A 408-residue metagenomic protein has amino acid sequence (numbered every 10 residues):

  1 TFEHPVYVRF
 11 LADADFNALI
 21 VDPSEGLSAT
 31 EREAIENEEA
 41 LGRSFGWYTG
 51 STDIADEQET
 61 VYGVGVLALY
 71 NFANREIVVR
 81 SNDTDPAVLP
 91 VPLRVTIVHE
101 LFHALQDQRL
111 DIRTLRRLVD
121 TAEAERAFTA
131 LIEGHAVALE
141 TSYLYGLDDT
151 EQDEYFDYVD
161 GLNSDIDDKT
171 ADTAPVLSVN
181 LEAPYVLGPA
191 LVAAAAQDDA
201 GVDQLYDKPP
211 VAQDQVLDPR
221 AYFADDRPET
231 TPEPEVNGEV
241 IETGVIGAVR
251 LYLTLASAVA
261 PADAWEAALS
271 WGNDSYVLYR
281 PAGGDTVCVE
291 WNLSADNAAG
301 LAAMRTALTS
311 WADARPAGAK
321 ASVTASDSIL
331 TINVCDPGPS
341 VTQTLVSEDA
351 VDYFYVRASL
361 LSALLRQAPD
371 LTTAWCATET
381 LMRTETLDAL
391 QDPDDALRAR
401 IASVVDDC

Functional and structural regions predicted by a protein language model:
E3-L27, V119-E123, D153-S164, P210-D214: Acidic helix-start/capping segments at beta-turn-to-alpha-helix junctions
F16-A34, D53-E76: Catalytic zinc-binding patch centered on the HExxH motif and its immediate surroundings that defines zinc-dependent
G63, I77-V98, T121-F128: Short pre-active-site segment immediately N-terminal to the catalytic Zn-binding motif
V95-I112, E133-V137, V192, N297: Active-site recognition of the HExxH zinc-binding catalytic motif
Q108-R113, R117-L162: Post-HExxH zinc-binding segment in Zn-dependent metallohydrolases
D168-D285: Pan-zinc metallopeptidase signature
A282-S359: C-terminal soluble interaction/assembly domains
V351-C408: Mature extracellular/luminal domains of secreted and GPI-anchored eukaryotic proteins, especially small
